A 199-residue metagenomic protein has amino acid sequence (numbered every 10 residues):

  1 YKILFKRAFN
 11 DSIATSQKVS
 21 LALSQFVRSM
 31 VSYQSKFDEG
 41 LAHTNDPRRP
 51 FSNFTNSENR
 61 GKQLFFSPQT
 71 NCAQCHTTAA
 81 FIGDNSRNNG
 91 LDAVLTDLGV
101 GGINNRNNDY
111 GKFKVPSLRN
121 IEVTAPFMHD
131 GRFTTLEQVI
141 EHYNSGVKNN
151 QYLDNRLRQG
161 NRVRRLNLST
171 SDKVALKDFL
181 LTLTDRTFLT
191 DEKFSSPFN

Functional and structural regions predicted by a protein language model:
K2-R7, D11-S35, E122, R132-N199: C-terminal capping alpha-helices of c-type cytochrome domains
S35-N155, D191-N199: Short glycine/threonine-rich turn/loop motifs
